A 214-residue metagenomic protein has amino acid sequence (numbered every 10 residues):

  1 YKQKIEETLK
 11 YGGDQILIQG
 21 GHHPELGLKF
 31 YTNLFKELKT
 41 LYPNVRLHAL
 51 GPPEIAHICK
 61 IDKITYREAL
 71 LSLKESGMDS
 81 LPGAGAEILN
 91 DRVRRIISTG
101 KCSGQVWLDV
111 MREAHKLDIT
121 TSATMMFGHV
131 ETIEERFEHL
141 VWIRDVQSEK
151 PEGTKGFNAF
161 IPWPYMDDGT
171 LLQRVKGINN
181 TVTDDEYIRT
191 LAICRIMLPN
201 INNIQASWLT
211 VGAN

Functional and structural regions predicted by a protein language model:
Y1-Y11: Alpha-helical scaffold segments that flank or form the walls of functional sites
K2, D14-I16, L28-M126: Radical SAM/AdoMet-radical enzyme domain recognition
Q19-K29, D91, Y165-D167: Glycine-rich, proline-tolerant flexible connector loops at the mouths of alpha/beta enzymes
G20, L41-Y42, R46, E75-A86 (+3 more regions): Conserved C-terminal portion of the radical SAM core fold that forms the substrate/S-adenosylmethionine-binding
H23-L26, I55-C59, G128-T132, D168 (+1 more regions): Short, small-residue-enriched loops and turns at beta-alpha junctions that line or gate enzyme active sites
R92-I96, L171-K176: Short acidic, glycine/proline-rich loop/turn micro-motifs
G177-D184: Short, contiguous acidic/charged loop-to-helix segments that flank catalytic cores in large enzymes
